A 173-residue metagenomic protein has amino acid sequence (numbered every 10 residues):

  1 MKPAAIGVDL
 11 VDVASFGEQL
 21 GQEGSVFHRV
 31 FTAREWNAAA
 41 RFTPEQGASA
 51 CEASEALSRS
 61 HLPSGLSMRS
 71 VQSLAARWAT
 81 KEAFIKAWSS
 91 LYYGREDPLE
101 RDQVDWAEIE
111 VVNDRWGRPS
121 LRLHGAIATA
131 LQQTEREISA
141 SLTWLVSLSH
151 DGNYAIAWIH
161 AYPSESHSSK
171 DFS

Functional and structural regions predicted by a protein language model:
M1-S173: Core catalytic alpha/beta fold that binds nucleotide/phospho-ligands
